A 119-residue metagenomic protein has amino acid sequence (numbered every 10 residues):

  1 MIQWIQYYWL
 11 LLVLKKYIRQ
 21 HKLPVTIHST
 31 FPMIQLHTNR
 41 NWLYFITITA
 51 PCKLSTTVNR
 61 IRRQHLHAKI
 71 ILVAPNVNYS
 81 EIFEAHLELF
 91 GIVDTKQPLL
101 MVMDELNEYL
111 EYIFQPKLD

Functional and structural regions predicted by a protein language model:
M1-I5, L72-N76: Short beta-strand/turn micro-motifs composed of small residues that flank or help shape donor/cofactor-binding pockets
W4-S29: Two-component/phosphorelay signaling modules centered on CheY-like receiver
L11, L36-I70, N76-S80: Conserved phosphotransfer microenvironments
R19, I61-Q64, A85-L87: Short, surface-exposed basic-aromatic patches at helix termini and helix-loop junctions that form
Q20-P24, H67, L89: A generic structural signal for alpha->beta connector loops
M33-N39, E105, Y109: Short amphipathic alpha-helix with an adjacent loop that forms part of the alpha/beta core around
A74-Y79, F83-D119: Output/docking surface of receiver
